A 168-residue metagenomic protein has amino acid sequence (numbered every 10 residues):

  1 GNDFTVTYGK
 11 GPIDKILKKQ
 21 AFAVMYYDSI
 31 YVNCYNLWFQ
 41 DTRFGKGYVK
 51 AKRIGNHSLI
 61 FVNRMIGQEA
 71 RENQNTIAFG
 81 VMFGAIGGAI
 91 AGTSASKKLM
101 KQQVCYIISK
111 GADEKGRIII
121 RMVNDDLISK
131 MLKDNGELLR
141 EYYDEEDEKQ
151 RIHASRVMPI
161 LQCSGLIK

Functional and structural regions predicted by a protein language model:
G1-N135: Aromatic-patch recognition
S129-K168: C-terminal partner/receptor-binding element of secreted or periplasmic proteins
